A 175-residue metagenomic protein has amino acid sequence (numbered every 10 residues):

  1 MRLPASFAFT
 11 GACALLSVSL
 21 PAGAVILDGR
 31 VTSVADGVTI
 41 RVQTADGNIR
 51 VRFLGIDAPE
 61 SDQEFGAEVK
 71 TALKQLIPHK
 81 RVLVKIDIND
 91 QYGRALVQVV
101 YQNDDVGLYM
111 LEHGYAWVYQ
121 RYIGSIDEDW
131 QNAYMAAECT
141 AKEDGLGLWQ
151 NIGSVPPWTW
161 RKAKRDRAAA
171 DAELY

Functional and structural regions predicted by a protein language model:
R2-A5, L20-Y175: Small beta-barrel nucleic-acid-binding modules, primarily SNase/OB-fold domains and secondarily Tudor-like barrels
A8-S19: Bacterial N-terminal signal peptides
